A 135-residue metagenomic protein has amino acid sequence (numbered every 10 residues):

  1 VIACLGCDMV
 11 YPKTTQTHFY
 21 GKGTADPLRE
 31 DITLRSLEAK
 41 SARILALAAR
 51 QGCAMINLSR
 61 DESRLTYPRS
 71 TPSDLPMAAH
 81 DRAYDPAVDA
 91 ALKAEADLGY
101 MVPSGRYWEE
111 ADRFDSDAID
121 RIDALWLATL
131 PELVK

Functional and structural regions predicted by a protein language model:
V1-K135: Metal-ion/cofactor- or nucleotide/acyl-coenzyme-handling active-site neighborhoods
